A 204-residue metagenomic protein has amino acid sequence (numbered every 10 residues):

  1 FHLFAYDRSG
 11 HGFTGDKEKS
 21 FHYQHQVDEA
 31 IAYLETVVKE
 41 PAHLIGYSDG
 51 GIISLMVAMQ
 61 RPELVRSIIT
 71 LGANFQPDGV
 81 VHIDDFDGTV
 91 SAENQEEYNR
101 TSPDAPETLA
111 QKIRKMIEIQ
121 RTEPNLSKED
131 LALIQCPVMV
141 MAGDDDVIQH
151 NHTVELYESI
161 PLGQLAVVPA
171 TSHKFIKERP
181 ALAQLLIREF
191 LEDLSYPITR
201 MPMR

Functional and structural regions predicted by a protein language model:
F4-I45: Active-site loop/oxyanion-hole signature of alpha/beta-hydrolase fold enzymes
R8-G12, F75, S172-F175: Alpha/beta-hydrolase active-site loop signature
T14-S20, G79-H82, N151: Conserved catalytic-core motifs of eukaryotic protein kinase domains, centered on the activation segment
I52-Q60, R66-E97: Flexible "cap/lid" loop of the alpha/beta hydrolase fold
R114-D130, D144: Active-site nucleophile elbow and catalytic-triad environment of alpha/beta-hydrolase enzymes
I134, V140-A142: Short beta-strand/loop motif that positions the catalytic acidic residue of the alpha/beta-hydrolase fold
A142-T171, K177: Conserved loop-alpha-helix segment in the C-terminal half of the alpha/beta-hydrolase fold that carries the catalytic
P169-R204: Catalytic active-site module of serine/aspartate enzymes centered on a nucleophile-bearing elbow/loop
